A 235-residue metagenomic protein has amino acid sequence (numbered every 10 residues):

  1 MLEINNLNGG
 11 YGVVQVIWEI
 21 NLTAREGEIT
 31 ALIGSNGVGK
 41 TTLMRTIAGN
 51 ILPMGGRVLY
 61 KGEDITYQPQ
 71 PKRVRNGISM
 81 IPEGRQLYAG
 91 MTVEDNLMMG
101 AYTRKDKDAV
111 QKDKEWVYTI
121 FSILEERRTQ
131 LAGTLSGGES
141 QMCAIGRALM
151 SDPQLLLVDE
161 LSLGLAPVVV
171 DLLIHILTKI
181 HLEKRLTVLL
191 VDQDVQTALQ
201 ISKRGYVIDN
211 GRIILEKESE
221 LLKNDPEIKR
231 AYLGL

Functional and structural regions predicted by a protein language model:
G12, Q68, M91-K112, I120-S122 (+2 more regions): ABC-type ATPase nucleotide-binding domains, specifically the catalytic core motifs of the NBD
I33-S35: The feature captures the beta-strand-to-loop junction immediately N-terminal to the Walker
A48: Helix-to-loop junction immediately C-terminal to a conserved catalytic motif
G56-D64, N76, A109-K114, T119 (+1 more regions): Conserved ABC transporter NBD signature motif
L131-L135, E139: Conserved ABC ATPase signature
A148-L149: ABC ATPase C-loop
V170-R185: Helical segment within the ABC ATPase nucleotide-binding domain
